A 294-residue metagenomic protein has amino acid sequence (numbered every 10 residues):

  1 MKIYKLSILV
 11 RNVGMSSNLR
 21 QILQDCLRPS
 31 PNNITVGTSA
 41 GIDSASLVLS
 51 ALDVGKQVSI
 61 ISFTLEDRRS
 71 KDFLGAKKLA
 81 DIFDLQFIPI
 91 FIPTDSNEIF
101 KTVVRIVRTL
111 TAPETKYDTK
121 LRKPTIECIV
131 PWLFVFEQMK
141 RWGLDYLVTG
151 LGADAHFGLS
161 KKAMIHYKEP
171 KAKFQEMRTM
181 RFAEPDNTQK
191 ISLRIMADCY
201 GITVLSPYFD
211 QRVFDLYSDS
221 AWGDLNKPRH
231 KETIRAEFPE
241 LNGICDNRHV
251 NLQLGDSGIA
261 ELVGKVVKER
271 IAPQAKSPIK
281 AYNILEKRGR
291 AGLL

Functional and structural regions predicted by a protein language model:
M1-G37, L52-V54: RNA-binding accessory domains that recognize and position tRNA/RNA substrates
I3, A45-S50, F73-K77, E137-Y146 (+1 more regions): Hydrophobic transmembrane helix bundles of membrane-integrated enzymes that assemble and modify cell-envelope
L9, G152-A172, F182-A275: Mid-to-C-terminal catalytic subdomains of enzymes that bind/position adenosyl phosphate moieties or nucleic-acid
N18, I22, S30-I34, F100-K161 (+1 more regions): Conserved adenosine/adenylate-binding substructure
N33-F83, F91-P93: ATP-dependent adenylation/pyrophosphate-handling site
A40-S44, E66-R68, T94-N97, G152-G158 (+2 more regions): Short, solvent-exposed loop/turn segments at secondary-structure junctions
L65-F136, K162-A172, A221-L225: ATP-dependent adenylate-handling ligase core
T111-E114, P273-L294: Acidic, carboxylate-rich catalytic segments that either coordinate divalent cations
